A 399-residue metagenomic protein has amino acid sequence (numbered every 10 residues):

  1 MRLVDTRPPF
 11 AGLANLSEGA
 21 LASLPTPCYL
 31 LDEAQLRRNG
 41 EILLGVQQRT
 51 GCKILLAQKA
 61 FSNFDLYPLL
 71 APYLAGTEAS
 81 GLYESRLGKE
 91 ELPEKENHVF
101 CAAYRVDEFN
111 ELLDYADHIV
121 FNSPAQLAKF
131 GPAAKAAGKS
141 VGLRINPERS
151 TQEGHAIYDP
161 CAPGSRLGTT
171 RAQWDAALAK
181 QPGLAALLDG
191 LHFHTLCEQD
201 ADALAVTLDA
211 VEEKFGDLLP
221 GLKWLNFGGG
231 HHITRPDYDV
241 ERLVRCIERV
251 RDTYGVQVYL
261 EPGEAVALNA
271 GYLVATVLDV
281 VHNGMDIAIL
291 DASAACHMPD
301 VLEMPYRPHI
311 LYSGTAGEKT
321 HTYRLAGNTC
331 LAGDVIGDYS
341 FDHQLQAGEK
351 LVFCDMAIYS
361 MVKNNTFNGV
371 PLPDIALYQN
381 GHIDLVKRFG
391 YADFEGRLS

Functional and structural regions predicted by a protein language model:
D5-E108, S293, F341-C354, I358-S360: N-terminal capping/small domains of soluble enzymes
E18-L24, G190-H194, G228: A short small-residue
R49-W224, C246-R249: Active-site-proximal beta-alpha core segment in soluble small-molecule metabolic enzymes
H194-L196, L225-T234, P262-E264: Glycine-rich beta-strand-to-loop/alpha-helix junction loops that act as flexible
A205-A210, D239-R245, A275, S340: Charged helix-capping and loop-helix junction motifs
C246, Q257-S399: Charged (often Lys/Glu-rich) extended helix/loop segments that serve as interaction or gating elements
